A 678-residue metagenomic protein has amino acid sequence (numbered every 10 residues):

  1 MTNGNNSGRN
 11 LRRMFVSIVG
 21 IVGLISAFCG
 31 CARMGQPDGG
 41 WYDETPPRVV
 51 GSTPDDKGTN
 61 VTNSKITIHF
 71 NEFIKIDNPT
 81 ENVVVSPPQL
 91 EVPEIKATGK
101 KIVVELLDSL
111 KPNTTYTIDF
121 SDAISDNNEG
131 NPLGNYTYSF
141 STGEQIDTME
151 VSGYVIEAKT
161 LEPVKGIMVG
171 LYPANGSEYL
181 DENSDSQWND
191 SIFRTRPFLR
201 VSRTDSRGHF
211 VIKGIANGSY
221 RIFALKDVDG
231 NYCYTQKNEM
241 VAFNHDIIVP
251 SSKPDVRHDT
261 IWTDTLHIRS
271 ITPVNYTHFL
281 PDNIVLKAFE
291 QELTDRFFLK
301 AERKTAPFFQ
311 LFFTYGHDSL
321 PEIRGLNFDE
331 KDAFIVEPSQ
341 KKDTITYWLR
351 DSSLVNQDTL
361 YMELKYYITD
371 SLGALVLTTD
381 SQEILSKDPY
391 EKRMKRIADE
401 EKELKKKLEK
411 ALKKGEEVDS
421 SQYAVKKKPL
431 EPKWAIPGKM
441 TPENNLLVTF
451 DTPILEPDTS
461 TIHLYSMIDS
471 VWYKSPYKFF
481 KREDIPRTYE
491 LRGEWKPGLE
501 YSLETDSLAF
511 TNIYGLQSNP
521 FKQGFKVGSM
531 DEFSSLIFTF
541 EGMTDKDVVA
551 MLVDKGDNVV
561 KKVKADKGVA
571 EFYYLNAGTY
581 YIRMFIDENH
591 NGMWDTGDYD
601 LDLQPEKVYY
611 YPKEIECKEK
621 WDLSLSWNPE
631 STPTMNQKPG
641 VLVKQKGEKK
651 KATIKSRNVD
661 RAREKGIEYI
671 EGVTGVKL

Functional and structural regions predicted by a protein language model:
T2-L678: N-terminal targeting or signal-anchor segments and their processing/structural boundaries
